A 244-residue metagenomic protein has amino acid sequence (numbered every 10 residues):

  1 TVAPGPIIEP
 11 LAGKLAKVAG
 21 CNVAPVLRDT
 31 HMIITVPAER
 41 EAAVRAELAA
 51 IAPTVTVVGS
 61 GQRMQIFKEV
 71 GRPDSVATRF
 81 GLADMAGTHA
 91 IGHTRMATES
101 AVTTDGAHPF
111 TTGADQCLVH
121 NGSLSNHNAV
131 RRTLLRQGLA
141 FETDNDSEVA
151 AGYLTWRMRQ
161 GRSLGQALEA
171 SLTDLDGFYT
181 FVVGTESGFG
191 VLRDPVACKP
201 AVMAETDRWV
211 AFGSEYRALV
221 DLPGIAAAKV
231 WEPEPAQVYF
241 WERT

Functional and structural regions predicted by a protein language model:
T1-T244: Conserved short alpha-helical segments that host acidic/polar catalytic motifs at enzyme active sites
